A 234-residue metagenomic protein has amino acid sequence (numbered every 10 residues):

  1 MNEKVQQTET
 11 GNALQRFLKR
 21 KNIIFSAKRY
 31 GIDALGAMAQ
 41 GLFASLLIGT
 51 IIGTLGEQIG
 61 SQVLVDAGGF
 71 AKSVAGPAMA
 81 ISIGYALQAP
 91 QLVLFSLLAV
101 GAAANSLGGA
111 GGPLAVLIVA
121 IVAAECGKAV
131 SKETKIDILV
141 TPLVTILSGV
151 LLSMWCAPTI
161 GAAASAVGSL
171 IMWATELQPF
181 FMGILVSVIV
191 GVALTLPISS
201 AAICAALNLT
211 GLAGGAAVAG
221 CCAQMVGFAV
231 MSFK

Functional and structural regions predicted by a protein language model:
N2-K234: Pore-lining transmembrane helices
